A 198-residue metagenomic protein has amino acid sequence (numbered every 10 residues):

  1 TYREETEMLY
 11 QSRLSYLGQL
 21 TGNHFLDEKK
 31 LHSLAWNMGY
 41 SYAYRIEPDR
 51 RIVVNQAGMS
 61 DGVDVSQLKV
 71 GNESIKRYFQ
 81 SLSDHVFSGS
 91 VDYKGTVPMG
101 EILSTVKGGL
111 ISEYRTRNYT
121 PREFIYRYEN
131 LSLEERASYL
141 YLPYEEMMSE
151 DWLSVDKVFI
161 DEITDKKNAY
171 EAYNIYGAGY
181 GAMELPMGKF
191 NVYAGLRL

Functional and structural regions predicted by a protein language model:
T1, E5-D49, E73-E123, F159-N191: Outer-membrane beta-barrel transmembrane strands
A57: Predominantly extracellular beta-rich ligand-binding scaffolds that present long acidic/polar faces for carbohydrate
D61-I75, T120-E171: Flexible glycine-rich, low-complexity coil/linker segments exposed to the extracellular/periplasmic environment
S138-L140, K189-V192: Intrinsic disorder/low-structure terminal segments
L196-L198: Short, small-residue-rich loop/turn micro-motifs
